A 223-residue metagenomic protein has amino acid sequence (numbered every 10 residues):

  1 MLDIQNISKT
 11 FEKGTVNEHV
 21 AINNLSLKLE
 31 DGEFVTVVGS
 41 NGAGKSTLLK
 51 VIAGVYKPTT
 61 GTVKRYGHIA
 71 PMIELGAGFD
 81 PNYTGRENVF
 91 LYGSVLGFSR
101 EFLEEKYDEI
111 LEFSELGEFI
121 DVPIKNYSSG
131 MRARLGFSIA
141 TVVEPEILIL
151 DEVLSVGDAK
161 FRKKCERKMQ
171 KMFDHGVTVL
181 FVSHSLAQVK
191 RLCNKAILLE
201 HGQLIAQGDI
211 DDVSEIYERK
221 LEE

Functional and structural regions predicted by a protein language model:
M1-I4, K9-N24: A short, flexible loop at the N-terminus of ABC-type nucleotide-binding domains that lies
V38-S40: The feature captures the beta-strand-to-loop junction immediately N-terminal to the Walker
A53: Helix-to-loop junction immediately C-terminal to a conserved catalytic motif
F90, F102-F119: Conserved ABC ATPase "signature" region
S183-H184: H-loop/switch region of ABC-family ATPase nucleotide-binding domains
V189-R191: A short, surface-exposed alpha-helical micro-motif characterized by mixed small hydrophobic and charged/polar residues
H201-G202, Y217: Conserved ABC ATPase "signature" C-loop
